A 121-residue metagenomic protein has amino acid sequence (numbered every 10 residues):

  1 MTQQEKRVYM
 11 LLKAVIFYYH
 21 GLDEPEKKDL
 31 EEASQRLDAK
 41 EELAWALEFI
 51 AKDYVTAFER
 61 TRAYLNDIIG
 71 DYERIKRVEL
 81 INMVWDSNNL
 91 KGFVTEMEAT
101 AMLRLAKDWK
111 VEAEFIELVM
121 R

Functional and structural regions predicted by a protein language model:
M1-R121: Small-residue-enriched hydrophobic alpha-helices in membranes
